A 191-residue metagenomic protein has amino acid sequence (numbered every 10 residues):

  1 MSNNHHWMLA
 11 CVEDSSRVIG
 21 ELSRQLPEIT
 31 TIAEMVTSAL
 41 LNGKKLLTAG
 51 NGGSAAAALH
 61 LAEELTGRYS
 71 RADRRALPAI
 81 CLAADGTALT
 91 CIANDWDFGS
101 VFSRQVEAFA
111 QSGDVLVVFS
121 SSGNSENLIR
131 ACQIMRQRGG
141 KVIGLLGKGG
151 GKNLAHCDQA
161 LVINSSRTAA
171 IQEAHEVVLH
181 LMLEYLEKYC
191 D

Functional and structural regions predicted by a protein language model:
M1-R24: Generic N-terminal amphipathic, Lys/Arg-enriched alpha-helix
M35-F109: Glycine-rich, small/polar surface segments that engage phosphate groups of diverse ligands
S54-L59, N124-A131: Short glycine/serine/threonine-rich phosphate/pyrophosphate-binding segments that cradle anionic phosphate groups
A83, S120, L146, L161-A169: Short beta->alpha connector loops at strand-helix junctions that form conserved, small/polar/Pro-enriched
A108, A169-D191: A charged, well-structured terminal subsegment
L116, V142, A160-L161: Short, well-ordered beta-strand core segments
L145-C157: Short, glycine/polar-rich helix-capping loops at beta-to-alpha or helix-loop-helix junctions that flank or form
